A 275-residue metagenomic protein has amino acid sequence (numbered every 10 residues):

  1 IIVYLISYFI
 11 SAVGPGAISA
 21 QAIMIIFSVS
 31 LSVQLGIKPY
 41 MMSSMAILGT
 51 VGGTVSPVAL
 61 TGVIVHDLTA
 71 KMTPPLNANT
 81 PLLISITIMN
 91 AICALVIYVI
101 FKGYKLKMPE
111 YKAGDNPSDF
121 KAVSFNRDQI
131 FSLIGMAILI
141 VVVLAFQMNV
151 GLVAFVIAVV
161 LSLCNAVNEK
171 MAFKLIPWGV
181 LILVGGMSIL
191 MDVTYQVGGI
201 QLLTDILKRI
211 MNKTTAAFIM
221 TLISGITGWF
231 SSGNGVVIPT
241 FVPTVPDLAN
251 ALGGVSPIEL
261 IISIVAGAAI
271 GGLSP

Functional and structural regions predicted by a protein language model:
I1, I84-L202: Hydrophobic transmembrane alpha-helices of multi-pass small-molecule transporters
I1, L68-T69, A172-I176, L203-M211 (+2 more regions): Hydrophobic alpha-helical segments of integral membrane proteins, encompassing both true transmembrane helices
I2, M41-T50, K174-V184, F241: Cytoplasmic-side transmembrane-helix entry/capping segments in multi-pass membrane proteins
I2-S30, L35, Y40-S43, I210-L273: Hydrophobic alpha-helical transmembrane segments of multi-pass integral membrane proteins, predominantly secondary
L5-F9, L31, V51, L95 (+4 more regions): Alpha-helical transmembrane segments of multipass membrane proteins
Y8, A12, V58-A59, I86-K102 (+6 more regions): Transmembrane alpha-helical segments of multi-pass membrane transport proteins and ion-pumping complexes
V29-P117, S256: Membrane-core helix-loop-helix motifs of multi-pass transport proteins
A59-L60, D67, M187-D205, V255-I258: Hydrophobic alpha-helical transmembrane segments in multi-pass integral membrane proteins
